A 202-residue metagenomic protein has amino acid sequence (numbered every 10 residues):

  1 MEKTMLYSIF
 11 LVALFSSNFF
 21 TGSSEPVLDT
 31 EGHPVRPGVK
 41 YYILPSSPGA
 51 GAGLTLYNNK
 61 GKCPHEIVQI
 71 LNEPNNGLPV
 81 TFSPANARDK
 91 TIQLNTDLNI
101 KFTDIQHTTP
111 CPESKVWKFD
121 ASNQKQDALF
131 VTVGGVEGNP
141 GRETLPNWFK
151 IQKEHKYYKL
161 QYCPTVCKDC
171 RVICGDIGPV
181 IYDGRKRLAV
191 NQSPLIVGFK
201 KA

Functional and structural regions predicted by a protein language model:
E2-I9, F15-K62, D97-K101, S114-A202: Extracellular glycan/ECM-engagement signal in secreted proteins
P64-S114: Structured domain cores in non-transmembrane regions
